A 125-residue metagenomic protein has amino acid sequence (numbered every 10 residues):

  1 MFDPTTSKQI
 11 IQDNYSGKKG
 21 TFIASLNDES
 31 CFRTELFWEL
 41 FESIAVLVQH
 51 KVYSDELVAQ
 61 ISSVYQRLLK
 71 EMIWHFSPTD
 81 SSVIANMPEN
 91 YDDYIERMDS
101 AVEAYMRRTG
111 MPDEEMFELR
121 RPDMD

Functional and structural regions predicted by a protein language model:
M1-F41: Short terminal alpha-helical segments
S7-K8, F37-F41, V58-Y65, L69 (+1 more regions): Short runs of predominantly hydrophobic/aromatic residues within well-ordered alpha helices that form helix-helix
K18, F22, R33, K51-S54 (+3 more regions): Short secondary-structure junctions and interdomain/linker hinges
I23, D55-S62, M111-R120: Short glycine-rich, low-complexity/disordered patches
L26-T34, K51, I84-D92: Short, charged/polar micro-motifs that form catalytic or ligand-binding hotspots
Q49-V64, T79-A85: Short, charged early-sequence alpha-helical segments and their helix-coil boundaries
R67, E71-D125: Amphipathic alpha-helical binding modules
